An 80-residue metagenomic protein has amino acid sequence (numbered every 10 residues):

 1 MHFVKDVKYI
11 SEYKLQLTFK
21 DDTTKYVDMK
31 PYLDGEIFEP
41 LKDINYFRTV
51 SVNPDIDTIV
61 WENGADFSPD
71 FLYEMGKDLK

Functional and structural regions predicted by a protein language model:
M1-K80: Motif-centric detector for short Cys/His coordination patterns
